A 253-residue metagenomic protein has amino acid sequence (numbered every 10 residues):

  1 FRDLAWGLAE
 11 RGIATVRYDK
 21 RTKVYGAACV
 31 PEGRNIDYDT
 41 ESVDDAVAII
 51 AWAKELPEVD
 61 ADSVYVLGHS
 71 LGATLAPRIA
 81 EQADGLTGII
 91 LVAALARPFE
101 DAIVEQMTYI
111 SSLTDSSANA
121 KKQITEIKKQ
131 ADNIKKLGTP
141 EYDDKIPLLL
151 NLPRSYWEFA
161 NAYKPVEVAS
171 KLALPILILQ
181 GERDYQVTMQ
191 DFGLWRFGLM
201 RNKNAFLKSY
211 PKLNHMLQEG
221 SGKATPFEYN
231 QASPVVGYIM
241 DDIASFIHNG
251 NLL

Functional and structural regions predicted by a protein language model:
F1-I13, R17-T40, T108-S111, Q218-Y229: Cap/lid segment of the alpha/beta-hydrolase catalytic domain
N35-P57: Alpha/beta-hydrolase active-site loop
E58-S70: Alpha/beta-hydrolase fold nucleophile elbow
A73-D84: Short glycine-enriched nucleophile-adjacent loop and the immediately C-terminal alpha-helix near the catalytic center
I90-K171: Accessory cap/linker subdomain of secreted extracellular hydrolases
L172, I178-Q180: Short beta-strand/loop motif that positions the catalytic acidic residue of the alpha/beta-hydrolase fold
Y185-D191: Conserved alpha/beta-hydrolase "acid-adjacent" motif
L213-M216, S221-L253: Catalytic active-site module of serine/aspartate enzymes centered on a nucleophile-bearing elbow/loop
